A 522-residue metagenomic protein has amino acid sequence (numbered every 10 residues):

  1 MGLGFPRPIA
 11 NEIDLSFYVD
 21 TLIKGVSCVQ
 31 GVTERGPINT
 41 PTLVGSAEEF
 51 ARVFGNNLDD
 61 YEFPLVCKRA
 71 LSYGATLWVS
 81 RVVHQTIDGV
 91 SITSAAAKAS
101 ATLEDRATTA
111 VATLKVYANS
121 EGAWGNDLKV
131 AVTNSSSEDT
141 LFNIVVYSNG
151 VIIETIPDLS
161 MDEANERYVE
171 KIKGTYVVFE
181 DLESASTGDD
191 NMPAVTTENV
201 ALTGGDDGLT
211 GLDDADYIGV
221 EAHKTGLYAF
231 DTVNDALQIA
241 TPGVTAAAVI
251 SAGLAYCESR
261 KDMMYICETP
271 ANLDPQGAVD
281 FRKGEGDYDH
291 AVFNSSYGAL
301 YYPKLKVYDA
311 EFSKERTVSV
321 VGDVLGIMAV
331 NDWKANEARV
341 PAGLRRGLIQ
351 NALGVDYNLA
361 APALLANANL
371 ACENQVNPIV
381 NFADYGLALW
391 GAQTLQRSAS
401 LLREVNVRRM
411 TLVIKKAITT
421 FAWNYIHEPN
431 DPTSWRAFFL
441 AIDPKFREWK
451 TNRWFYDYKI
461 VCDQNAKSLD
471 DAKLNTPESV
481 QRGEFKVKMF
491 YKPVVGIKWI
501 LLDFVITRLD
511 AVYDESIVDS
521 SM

Functional and structural regions predicted by a protein language model:
M1-T108, K115-N119, S135-D139, N143 (+3 more regions): Structured, hydrophobic secondary-structure cores that serve as assembly/anchoring elements
G2, T102, T113, D158 (+4 more regions): Acidic/proline-rich low-complexity IDRs
A112-E121, V145-Y147, V151-A164, E198-G205 (+1 more regions): Active-site-adjacent core segments of small-molecule enzymes
G122, Y147-T175, F179, S184-A185 (+1 more regions): Acidic, small/polar residue-enriched beta-strand/turn segments
N126-N134: Broad, structure-driven detector of short, well-ordered beta-strand segments within folded domains
D189-I218, H223: Long, low-complexity, polar/charged, intrinsically disordered or flexibly structured peripheral segments
